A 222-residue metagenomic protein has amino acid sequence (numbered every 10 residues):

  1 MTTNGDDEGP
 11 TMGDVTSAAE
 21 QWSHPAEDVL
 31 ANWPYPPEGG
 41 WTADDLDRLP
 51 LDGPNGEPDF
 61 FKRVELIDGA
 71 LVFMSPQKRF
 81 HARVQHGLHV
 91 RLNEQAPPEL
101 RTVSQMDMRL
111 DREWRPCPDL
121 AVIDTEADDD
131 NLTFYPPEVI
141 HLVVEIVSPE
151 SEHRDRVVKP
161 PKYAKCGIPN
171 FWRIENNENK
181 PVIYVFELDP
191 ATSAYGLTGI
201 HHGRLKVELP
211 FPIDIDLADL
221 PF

Functional and structural regions predicted by a protein language model:
T2-F222: Gly/Pro/Ser/Thr-rich low-complexity, intrinsically disordered segments predominantly at protein N-termini
